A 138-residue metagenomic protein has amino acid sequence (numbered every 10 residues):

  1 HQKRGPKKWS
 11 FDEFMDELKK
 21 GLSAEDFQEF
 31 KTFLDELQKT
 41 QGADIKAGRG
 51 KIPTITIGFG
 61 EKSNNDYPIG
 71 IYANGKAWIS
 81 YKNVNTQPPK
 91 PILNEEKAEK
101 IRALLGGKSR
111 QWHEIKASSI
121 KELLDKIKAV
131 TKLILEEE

Functional and structural regions predicted by a protein language model:
Q2-K116: Polyanion-binding interface signature
K108-E138: Charged, low-complexity intrinsically disordered regions
